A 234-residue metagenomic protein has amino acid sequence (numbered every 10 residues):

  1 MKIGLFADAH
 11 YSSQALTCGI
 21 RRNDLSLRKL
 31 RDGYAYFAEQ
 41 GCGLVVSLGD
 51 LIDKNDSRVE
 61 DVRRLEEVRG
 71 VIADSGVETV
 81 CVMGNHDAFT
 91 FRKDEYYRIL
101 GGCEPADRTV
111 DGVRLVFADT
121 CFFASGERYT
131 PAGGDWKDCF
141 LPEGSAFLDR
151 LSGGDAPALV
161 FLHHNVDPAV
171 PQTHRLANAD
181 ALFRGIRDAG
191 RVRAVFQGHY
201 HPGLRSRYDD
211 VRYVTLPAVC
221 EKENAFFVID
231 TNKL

Functional and structural regions predicted by a protein language model:
M1-D61, G153: N-terminal active-site segment of His-dependent metallophosphoesterases
L5-A7, L44-D50, E78-N85, L159-H163 (+2 more regions): Active-site neighborhood of phospho(di)ester-bond hydrolases with catalytic His/Asp-centered motifs
H10-A15, S47, A118-T130, L162: Short, basic/glycine-rich phosphate-binding loops at helix/coil junctions that contact nucleotide phosphates
Y11, D53, F122, V166 (+1 more regions): Short, glycine/acidic-enriched loop or turn micro-motifs at the edges of active sites
S13, K54-N55, F89-T90, D167-V170 (+1 more regions): Short, solvent-exposed loop/turn segments at secondary-structure junctions
G33-L44, V116, T130-D209: His/acidic metal-ligating clusters that form di-metal
S57, V62-F147, A181-R191, R205-T231: Extended active-site neighborhood of metal-dependent phosphoesterases/phosphodiesterases
